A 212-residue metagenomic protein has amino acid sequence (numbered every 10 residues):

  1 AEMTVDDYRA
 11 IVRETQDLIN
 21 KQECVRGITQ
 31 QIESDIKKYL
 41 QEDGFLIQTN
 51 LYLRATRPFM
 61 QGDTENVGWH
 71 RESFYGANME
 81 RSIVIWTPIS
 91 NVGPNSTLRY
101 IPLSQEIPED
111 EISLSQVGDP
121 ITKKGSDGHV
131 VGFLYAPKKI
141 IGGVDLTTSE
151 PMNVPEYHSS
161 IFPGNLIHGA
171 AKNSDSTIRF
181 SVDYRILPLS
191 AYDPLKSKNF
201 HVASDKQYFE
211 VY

Functional and structural regions predicted by a protein language model:
M3-P58, G62, G68-H70, F74-R81: Signature of the catalytic double-stranded beta-helix
Q22-E23, V144-S149, A170: Active-site rim elements
A55-R57, R71, T87-N91, Y100-P102: Short, structured patches in soluble enzyme cores that scaffold and shape functional sites
W69-E72, T147, L166-H168: Glycine-rich, charged/polar anion/phosphate-binding loops that engage phosphate groups from diverse ligands
A77-G93, Y184-P188: Short, conserved beta-strand element in jelly-roll/cupin
V84-P88, P151, S159-I161, S181-D183: Conserved hydrophobic/aromatic beta-strand scaffold that supports enzyme active sites
N95-P163: Double-stranded beta-helix
I161, L166-Y212: Non-heme Fe(II)/2-oxoglutarate
